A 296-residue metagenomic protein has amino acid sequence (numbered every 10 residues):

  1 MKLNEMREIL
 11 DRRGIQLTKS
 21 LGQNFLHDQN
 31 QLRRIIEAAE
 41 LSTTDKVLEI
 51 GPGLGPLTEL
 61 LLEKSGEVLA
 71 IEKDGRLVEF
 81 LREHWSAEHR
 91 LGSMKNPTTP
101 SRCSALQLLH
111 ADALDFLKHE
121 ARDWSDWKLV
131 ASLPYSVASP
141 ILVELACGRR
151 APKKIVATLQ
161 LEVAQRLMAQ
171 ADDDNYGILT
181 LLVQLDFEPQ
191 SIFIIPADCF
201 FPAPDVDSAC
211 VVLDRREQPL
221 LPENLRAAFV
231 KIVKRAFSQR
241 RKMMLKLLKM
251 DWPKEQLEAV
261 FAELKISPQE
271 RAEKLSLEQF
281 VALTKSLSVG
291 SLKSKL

Functional and structural regions predicted by a protein language model:
M1-K234, A262, E273, L277 (+2 more regions): Catalytic cores of RNA-modifying enzymes
K249-M250: Short helix-coil junctions and helix-kink-helix linkers
Q256: Short, well-ordered alpha-helical segments that carry or flank key catalytic/ligand-binding motifs at enzyme/regulatory
A259-P268: Short helix/strand-capping connector loops at secondary-structure junctions
